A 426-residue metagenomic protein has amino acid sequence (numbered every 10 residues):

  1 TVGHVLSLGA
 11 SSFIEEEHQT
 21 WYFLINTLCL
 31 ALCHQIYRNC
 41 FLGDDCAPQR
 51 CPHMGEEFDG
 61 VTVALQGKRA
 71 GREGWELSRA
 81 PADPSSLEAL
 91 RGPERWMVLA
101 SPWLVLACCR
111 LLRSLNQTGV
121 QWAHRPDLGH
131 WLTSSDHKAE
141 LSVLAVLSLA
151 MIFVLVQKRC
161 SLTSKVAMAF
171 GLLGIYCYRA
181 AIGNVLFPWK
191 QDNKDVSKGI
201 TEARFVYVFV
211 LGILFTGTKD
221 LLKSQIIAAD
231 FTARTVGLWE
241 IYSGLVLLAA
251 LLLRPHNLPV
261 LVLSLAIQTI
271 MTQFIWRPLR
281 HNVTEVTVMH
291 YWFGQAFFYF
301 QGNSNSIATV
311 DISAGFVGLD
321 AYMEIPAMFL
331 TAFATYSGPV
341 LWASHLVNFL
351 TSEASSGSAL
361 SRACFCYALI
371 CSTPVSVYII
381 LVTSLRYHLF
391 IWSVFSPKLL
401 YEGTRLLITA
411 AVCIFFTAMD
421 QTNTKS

Functional and structural regions predicted by a protein language model:
G3-S426: Alpha-helical transmembrane segments of integral membrane proteins
